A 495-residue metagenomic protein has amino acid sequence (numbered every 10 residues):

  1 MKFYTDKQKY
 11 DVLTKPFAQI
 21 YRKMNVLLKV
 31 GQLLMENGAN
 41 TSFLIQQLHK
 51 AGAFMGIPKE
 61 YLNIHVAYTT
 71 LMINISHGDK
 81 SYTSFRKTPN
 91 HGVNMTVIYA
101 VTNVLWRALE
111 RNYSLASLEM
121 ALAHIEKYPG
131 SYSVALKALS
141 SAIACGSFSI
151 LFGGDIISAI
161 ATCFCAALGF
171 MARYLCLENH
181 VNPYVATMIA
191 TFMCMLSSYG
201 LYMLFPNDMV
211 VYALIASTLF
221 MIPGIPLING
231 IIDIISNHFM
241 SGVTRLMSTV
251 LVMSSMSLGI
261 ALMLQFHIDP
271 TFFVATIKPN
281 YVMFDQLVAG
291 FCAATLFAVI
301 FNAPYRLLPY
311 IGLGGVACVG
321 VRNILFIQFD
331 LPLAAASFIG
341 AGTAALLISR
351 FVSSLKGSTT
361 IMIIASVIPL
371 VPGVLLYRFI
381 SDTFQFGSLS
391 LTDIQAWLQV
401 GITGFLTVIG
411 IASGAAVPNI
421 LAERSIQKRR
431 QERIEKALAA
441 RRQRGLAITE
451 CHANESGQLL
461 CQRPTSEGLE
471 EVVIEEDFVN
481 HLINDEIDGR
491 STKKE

Functional and structural regions predicted by a protein language model:
M1-M120, H124, R490-K493: Soluble N-terminal domains of membrane-associated systems
R107-A121, V134-G146, I160-R173, I260-P270 (+2 more regions): Hydrophobic, membrane-facing alpha-helical anchors
S131-G230, I300, Y305: Core alpha-helical transmembrane segments of integral membrane proteins
S141-A142, T162-E178, N182, T187 (+5 more regions): Conserved mixed alpha/beta catalytic, RNA-binding, or beta-rich assembly cores of soluble enzyme, regulatory
S147-F152, L168-C176, M193, S197-F205 (+7 more regions): Alpha-helical membrane-inserting segments
L204-V210, H267-Y281, Q385-L398: Membrane-interface helix termini and inter-helical loops of multi-pass transporters
A213-T218, N229-I231, I235-S254, L325-E495: C-terminal transmembrane helix-loop-helix hairpin of multi-pass membrane proteins
M221-I225, S248-D330: Generic multipass alpha-helical transmembrane bundles of integral membrane proteins
